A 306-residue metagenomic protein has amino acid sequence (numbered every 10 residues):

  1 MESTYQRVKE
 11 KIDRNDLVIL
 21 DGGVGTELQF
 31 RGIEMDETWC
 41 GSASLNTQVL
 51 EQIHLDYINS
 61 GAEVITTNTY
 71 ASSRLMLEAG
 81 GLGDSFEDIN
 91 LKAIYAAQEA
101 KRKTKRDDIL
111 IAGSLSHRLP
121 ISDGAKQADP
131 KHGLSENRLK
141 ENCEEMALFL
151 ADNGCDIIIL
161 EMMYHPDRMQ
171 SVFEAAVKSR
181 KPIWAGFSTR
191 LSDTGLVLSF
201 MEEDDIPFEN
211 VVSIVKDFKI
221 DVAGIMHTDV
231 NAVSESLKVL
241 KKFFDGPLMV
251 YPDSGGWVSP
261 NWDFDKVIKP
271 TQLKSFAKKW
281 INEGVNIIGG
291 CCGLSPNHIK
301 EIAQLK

Functional and structural regions predicted by a protein language model:
M1-K306: Domain-level signal for soluble alpha/beta catalytic cores
